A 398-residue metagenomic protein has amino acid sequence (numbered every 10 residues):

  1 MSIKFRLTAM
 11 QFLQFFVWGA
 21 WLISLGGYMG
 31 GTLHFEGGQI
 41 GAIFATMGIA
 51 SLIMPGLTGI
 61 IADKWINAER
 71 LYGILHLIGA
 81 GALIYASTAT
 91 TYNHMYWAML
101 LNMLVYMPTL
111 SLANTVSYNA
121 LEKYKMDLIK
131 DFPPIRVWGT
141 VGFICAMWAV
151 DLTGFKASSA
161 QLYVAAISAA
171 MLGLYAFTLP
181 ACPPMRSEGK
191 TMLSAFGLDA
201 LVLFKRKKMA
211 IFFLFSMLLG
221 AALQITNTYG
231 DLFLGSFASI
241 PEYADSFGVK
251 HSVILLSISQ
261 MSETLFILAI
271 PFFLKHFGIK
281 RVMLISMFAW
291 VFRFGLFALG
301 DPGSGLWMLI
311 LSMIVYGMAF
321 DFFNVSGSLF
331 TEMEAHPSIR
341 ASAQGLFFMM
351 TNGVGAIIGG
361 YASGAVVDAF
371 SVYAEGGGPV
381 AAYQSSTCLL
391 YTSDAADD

Functional and structural regions predicted by a protein language model:
M1, A181-F212: Juxtamembrane intracellular "pre-TM" segments in multi-pass secondary transporters
S2-G48, A210-F215, G220-A238: Helix-loop boundary and gating motifs at the non-cytosolic
F12, N93-L110, M308-F322: Hydrophobic core of transmembrane alpha-helices in multi-pass small-molecule transporters, especially MFS/SLC-type
A42-G59, S257-A269: Central cavity-lining transmembrane alpha-helices of secondary-active solute carriers, predominantly the Major
M54-I66, G154, F266-G278, V367: Helix-to-loop junctions at the C-terminal end of transmembrane segments in multipass secondary transporters
D63-L75, K275-M287: Cytoplasmic membrane-interface "Motif A"-like loop-to-helix N-cap segments of 12-TM Major Facilitator Superfamily
L77-T90, A289-P302: C-terminal ends and interior cores of transmembrane alpha-helices in multi-pass membrane transporters/permeases
Y391-D398: Conserved small/polar residues in nucleotide/adenosyl-binding loops
